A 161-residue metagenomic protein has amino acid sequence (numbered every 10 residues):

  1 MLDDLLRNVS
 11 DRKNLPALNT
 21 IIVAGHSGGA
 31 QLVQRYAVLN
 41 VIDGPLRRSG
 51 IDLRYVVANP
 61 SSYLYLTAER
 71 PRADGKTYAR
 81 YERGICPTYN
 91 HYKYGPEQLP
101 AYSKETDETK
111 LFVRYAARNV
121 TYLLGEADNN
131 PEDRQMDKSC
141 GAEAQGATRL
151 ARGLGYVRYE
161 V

Functional and structural regions predicted by a protein language model:
M1-D4, Q31-R35, A151-G155, Y159: Extracytoplasmic/secreted proteins, especially bacterial periplasmic and envelope-associated proteins
M1-N14: Alpha/beta-hydrolase active-site loop
L2, G25-R35, A117-G125: Conserved long hydrophobic alpha-helices within structured protein cores
R7, V38, A127: Residue-level marker of positions within ordered structural domains that often coincide with functionally constrained
D11, L18-Y81: Primarily recognizes the serine-hydrolase "nucleophile elbow" in alpha/beta-hydrolase and SGNH/GDSL folds
N14, P45-L46, T109-V113: Short, flexible, glycine/charge-rich loop motifs used to bind or transfer phosphoryl groups or to couple energy/partner
N14-P16, V161: Surface-exposed helix-capping loop/turn segments at secondary-structure junctions
R54, N59-R158: The feature captures the conserved acid-bearing segment of alpha/beta-hydrolase catalytic domains
